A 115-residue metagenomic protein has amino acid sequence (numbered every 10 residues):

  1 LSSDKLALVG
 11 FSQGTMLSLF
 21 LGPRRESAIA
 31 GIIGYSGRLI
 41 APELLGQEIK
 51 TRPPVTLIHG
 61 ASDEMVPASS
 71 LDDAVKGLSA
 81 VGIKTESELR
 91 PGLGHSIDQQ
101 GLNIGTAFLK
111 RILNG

Functional and structural regions predicted by a protein language model:
L1-G10: Alpha/beta-hydrolase fold nucleophile elbow
S3-D4, K50-V55, V81-K84: Short, proline-enriched alpha-helix->beta-strand connector loops that line the catalytic pocket of alpha/beta-hydrolase
V9-G14, S18: Gly/Ala-rich beta-loop-alpha elbow adjacent to hydrolase catalytic centers
L17-L21, E43: Hydrolases whose catalytic domains are alpha/beta-hydrolase-1, hotdog thioesterase, or metallo-beta-lactamase-like
S27-L39: A conserved short beta-strand
G37-V55: Flexible "cap/lid" loop of the alpha/beta hydrolase fold
T56-H59, D63: Short beta-strand/loop motif that positions the catalytic acidic residue of the alpha/beta-hydrolase fold
D72-G115: C-terminal catalytic histidine-bearing segment of alpha/beta-hydrolase fold enzymes
